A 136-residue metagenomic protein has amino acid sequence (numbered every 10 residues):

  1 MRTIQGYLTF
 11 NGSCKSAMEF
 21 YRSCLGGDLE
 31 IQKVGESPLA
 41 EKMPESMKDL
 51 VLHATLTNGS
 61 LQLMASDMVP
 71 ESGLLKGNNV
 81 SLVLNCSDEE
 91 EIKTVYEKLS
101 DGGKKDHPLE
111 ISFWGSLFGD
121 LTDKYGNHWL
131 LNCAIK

Functional and structural regions predicted by a protein language model:
R2-I4, E30-Q32, L52, T57 (+2 more regions): Vicinal oxygen chelate
L8-S60: Core segments of cupin and vicinal oxygen chelate
N78: Short, acidic (Asp/Glu-rich) active-site segment that either coordinates a divalent metal cofactor
